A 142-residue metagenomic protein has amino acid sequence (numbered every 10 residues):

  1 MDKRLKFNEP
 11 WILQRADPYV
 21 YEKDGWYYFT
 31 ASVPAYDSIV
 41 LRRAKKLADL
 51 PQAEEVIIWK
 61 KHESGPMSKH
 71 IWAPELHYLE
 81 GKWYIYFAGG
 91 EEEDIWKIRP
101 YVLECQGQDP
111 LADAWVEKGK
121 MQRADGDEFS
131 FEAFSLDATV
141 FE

Functional and structural regions predicted by a protein language model:
M1-E142: Carbohydrate-active catalytic/glycan-binding domains of CAZyme proteins, especially the secreted or lumenal ectodomains
